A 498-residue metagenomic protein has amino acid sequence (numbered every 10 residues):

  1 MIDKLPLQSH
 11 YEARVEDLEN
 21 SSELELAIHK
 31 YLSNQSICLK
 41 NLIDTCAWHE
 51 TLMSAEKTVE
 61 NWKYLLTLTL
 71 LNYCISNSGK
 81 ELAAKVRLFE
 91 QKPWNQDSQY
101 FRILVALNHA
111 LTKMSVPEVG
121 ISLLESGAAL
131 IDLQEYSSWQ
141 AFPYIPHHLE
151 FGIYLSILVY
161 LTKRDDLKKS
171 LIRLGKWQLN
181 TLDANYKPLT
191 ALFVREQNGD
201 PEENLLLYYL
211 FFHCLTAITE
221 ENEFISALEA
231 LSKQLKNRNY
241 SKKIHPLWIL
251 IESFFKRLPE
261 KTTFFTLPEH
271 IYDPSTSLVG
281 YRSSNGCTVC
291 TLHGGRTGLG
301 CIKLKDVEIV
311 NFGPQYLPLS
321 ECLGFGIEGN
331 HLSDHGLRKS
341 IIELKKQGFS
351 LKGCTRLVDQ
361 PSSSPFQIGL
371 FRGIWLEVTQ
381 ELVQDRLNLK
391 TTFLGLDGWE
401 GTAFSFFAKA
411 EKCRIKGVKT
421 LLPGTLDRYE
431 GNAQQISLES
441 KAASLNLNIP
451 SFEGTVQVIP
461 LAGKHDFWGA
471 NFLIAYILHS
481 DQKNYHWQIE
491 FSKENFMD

Functional and structural regions predicted by a protein language model:
M1-A110, N311-G313, S350-F371: Extracellular glycan-targeting catalytic surfaces
M1-D3, L111, I218, I251-K261 (+1 more regions): Short amphipathic alpha-helical segments
K30, H49, N72, A83 (+4 more regions): Polar/charged side chains located within well-ordered beta-strands of beta-rich proteins
S36, R164-K168, E400: Short, solvent-exposed secondary-structure capping/transition elements
Y64-Y73, K80, A84-T276, Y281: Extracellular polysaccharide-recognition and catalytic grooves
L247-S405, A410-E411: Catalytic and substrate-binding regions of extracellular carbohydrate-active enzymes, especially polysaccharide lyases
W399-A462: Polysaccharide-binding surfaces and accessory modules of carbohydrate-active proteins
S437-D498: Beta-strand-rich recognition/accessory modules
